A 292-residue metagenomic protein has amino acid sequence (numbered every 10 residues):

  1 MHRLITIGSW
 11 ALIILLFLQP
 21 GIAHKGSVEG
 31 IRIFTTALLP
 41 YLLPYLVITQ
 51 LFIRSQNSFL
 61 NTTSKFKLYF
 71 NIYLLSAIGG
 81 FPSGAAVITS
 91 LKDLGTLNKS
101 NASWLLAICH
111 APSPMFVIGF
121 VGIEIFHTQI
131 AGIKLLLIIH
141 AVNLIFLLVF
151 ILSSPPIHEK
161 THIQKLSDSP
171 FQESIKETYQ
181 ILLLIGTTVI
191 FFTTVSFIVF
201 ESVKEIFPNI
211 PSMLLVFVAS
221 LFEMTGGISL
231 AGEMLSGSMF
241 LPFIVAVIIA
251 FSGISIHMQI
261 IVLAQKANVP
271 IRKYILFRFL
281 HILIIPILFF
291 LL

Functional and structural regions predicted by a protein language model:
M1, H24-I33, L68, S100 (+10 more regions): Juxtamembrane/transmembrane-helix boundary motifs in multi-pass membrane proteins
I5-V47, L135-I210, L283, I287 (+1 more regions): Selected transmembrane alpha-helices and immediately adjacent juxtamembrane segments of polytopic inner-membrane
S9, P40, P44, I48 (+12 more regions): Hydrophobic faces of alpha-helical transmembrane segments in multi-pass integral membrane proteins
W10-I13, G30, F34, V47 (+5 more regions): Hydrophobic alpha-helical transmembrane segments of multi-pass small-molecule transporters/permeases
F17-V28, L51-L60, G119-V121, F126-Q129 (+4 more regions): Transmembrane helix-loop junctions in multi-pass membrane proteins
T63-L68, L148, L152: Short, non-transmembrane cytosolic segments of multipass membrane proteins
S64-F126, F217-Q265: Alpha-helical membrane segments and immediately flanking helix-loop junctions that form or couple to the substrate/ion
L97-F150, Q259, L263-I287: Membrane-core helix-loop-helix motifs of multi-pass transport proteins
